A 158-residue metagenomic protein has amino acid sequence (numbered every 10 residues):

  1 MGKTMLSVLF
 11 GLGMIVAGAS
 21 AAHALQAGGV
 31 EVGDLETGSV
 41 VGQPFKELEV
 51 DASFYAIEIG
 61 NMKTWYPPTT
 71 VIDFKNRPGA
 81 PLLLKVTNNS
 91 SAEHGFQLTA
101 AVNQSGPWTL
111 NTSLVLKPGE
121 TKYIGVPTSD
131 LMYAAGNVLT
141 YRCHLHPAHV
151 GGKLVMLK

Functional and structural regions predicted by a protein language model:
M1-E58, L131-M132: Extracytoplasmic entry segments of secretory-pathway proteins
H23-V32, Q43-P44, L114-K158: Extracellular/periplasmic metallocenter environments
Q43-P81: N-terminal edge beta-strand
K46, A80-L82, A92-H94, V150: Envelope-exposed proteins and targeting segments
P68-V71, A80-P81, A100-A101, T128-Y133 (+1 more regions): Extracytoplasmic low-complexity repetitive segments enriched in small/polar residues
V86-S90: Asparagine-centered strand-capping/turn motif at beta-strand->loop junctions
G95-T99: Beta-strand signatures of extracellular beta-sandwich domains
N103-N111: Short beta-strand and strand-turn-strand segments in soluble, beta-rich domains
